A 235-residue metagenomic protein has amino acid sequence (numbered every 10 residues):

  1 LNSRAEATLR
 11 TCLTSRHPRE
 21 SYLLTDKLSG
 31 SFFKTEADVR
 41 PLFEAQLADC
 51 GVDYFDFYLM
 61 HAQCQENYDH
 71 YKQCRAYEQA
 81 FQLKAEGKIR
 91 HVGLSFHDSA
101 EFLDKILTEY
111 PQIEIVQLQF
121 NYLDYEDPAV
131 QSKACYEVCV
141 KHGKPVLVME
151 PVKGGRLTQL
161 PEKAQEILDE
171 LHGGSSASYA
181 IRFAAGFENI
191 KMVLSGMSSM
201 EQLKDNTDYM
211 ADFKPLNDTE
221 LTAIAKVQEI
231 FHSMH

Functional and structural regions predicted by a protein language model:
L1-R4, H97-D98, S198: Short beta->alpha linker loops
L1-Y22, D53, Q79, A85: N-terminal binding-site loop/beta-alpha segment at the start of enzyme catalytic domains that lines or forms
A5-L9, S99-D104, L203: Short, well-ordered alpha-helical microsegments
L13-S15, Q82, P111, A134-H235: Structured C-terminal cap/extension of enzyme domains
S21-L23, Y58-L59: Short, basic/glycine-rich phosphate-binding loops at helix/coil junctions that contact nucleotide phosphates
G30-K153, Q159-E166, L171-H172, G186: Glycine/proline-rich, positively charged, aromatic-decorated active-site loop/lid region on the catalytic face
